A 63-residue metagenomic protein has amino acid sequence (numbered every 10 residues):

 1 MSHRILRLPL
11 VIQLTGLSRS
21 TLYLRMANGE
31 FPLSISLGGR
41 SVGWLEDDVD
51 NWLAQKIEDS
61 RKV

Functional and structural regions predicted by a protein language model:
M1-S2, R61-V63: Intrinsically disordered, low-complexity and often Lys/Arg-enriched segments
M1-T21, N51-K56: Polyanion-binding surface elements
S2, L6, G39-R40, W44: Residues at secondary-structure transition points
L14-G43, I57: Major-groove DNA-recognition helix of helix-turn-helix-type DNA-binding domains
E46-K62: C-terminal structural segments of small proteins and small subunits
